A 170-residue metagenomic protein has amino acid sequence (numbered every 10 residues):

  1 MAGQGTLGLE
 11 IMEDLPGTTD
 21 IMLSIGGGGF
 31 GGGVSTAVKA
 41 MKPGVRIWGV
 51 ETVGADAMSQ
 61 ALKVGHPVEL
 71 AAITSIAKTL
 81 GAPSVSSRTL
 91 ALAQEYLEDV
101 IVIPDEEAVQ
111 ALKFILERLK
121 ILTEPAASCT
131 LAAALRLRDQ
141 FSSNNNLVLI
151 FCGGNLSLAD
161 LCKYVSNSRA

Functional and structural regions predicted by a protein language model:
M1-A170: PLP-dependent amino-acid enzyme catalytic core
